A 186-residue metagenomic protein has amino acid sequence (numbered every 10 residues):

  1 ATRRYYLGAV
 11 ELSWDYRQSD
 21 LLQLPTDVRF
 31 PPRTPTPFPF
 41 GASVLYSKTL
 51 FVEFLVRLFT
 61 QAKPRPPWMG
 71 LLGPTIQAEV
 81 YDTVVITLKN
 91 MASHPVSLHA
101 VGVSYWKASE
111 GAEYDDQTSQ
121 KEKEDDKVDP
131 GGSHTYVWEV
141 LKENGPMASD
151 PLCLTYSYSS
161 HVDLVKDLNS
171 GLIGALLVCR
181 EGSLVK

Functional and structural regions predicted by a protein language model:
A1-K127: N-terminal, post-signal-peptide metal-ligating segments of extracellular/periplasmic oxidoreductases, dominated by
A92-H99, V103-A108, Y114-K186: Extracellular/periplasmic metallocenter environments
